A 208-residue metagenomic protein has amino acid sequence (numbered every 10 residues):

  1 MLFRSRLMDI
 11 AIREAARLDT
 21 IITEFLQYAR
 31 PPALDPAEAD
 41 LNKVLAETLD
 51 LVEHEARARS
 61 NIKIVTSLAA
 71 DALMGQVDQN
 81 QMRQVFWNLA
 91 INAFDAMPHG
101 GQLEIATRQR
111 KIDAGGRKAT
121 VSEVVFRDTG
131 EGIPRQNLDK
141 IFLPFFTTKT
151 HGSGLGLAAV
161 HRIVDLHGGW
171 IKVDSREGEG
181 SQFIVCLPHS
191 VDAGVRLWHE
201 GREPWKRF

Functional and structural regions predicted by a protein language model:
D9, A69-Q76, N80, I112: A short, conserved loop immediately preceding a beta-strand within the C-terminal catalytic
I10-R17: Short alpha-helical segment of the dimerization/phosphotransfer core of two-component systems
D35-L49, A106-Q109: A conserved beta-strand-to-alpha-helix junction within the catalytic ATP-binding
L41, G132-K140: Short helix N-cap motif at coil->helix boundaries in the Bergerat
T48, N61-L73, R108-R110: Conserved catalytic submotifs in the C-terminal HATPase_c
G156, V160: Short alpha-helical Gxxx[C/S/T] motif in the catalytic ATP-binding
V164-D165: Detector for a conserved hydrophobic position within an alpha-helical segment of the HATPase_c
